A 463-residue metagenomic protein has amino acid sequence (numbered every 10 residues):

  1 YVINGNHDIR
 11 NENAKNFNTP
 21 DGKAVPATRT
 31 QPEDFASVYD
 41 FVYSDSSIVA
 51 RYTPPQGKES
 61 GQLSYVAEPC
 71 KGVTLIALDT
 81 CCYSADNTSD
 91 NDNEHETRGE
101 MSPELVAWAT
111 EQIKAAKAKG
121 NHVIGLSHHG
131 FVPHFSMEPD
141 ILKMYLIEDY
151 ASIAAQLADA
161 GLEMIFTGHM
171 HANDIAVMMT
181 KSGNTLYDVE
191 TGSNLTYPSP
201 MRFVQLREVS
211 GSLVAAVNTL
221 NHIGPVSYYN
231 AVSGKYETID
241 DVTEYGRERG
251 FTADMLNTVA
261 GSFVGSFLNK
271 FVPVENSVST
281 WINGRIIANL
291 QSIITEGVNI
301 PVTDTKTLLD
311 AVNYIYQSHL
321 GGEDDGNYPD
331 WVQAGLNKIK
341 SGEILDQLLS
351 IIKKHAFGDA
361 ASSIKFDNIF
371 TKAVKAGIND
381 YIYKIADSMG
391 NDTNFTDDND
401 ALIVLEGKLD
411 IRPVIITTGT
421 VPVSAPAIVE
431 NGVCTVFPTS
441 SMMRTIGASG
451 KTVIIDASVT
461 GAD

Functional and structural regions predicted by a protein language model:
Y1-A107: Extended active-site neighborhood of metal-dependent phosphoesterases/phosphodiesterases
N6-R10, C81-S84, H129-P133, M170-D174 (+2 more regions): Solvent-exposed loop/turn segments at secondary-structure junctions within structured extracellular/periplasmic domains
N11-N18, G22-A24, S89, M137-P139 (+3 more regions): Short aromatic-enriched loop/helix-cap "lid" or pocket-rim segments at secondary-structure transitions that line
E68, T74-A77, T88-G183, V278 (+5 more regions): His/acidic metal-ligating clusters that form di-metal
V73-D86, L126, T185-G192, T219-L220: Active-site-proximal beta-strand elements of phosphoester/diester hydrolases
D86-M101, P139-L142, Y228-T243, T252: Acidic/histidine-rich helix-loop elements that form or flank divalent-metal/phosphate-binding sites at the catalytic
V217-N230: Short, solvent-exposed aromatic-acidic interface loops
Y228-D463: Non-catalytic terminal accessory segments
